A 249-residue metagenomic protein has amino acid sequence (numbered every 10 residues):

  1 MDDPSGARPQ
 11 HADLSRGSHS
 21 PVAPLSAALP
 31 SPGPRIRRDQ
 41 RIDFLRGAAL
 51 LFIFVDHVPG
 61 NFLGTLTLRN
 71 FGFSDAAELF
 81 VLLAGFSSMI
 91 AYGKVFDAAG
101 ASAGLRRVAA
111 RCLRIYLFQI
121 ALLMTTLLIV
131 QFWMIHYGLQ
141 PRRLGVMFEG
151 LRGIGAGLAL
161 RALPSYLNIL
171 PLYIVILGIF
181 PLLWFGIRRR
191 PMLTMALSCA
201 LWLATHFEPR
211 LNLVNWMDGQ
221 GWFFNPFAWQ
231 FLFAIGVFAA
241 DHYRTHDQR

Functional and structural regions predicted by a protein language model:
M1-P30: Short, intrinsically disordered terminal tails adjacent to the first/last structured region
P21-G93, L128: N-terminal signal-anchor module of multipass membrane proteins
I36-F44, D75, L105-L117, I174 (+1 more regions): Alpha-helical transmembrane segments and their helix-start/interface "positive-inside/aromatic belt" motifs in integral
G47-L50, A84, L117-I120, I174 (+1 more regions): Residues within membrane-spanning alpha-helices of integral membrane proteins, especially the hydrophobic core/packing
G64-G145, L151-S165: Membrane helical hairpin/interfacial module
A76-G93, L172-L182, T205-Q248: Specific transmembrane alpha-helix
A99-R106, F185-P191, Y243-R249: Membrane-interface helix-boundary motifs at transmembrane edges
L123-V130, F148-N212, F223-F227, F233: Hydrophobic alpha-helical segments with transmembrane-like composition
